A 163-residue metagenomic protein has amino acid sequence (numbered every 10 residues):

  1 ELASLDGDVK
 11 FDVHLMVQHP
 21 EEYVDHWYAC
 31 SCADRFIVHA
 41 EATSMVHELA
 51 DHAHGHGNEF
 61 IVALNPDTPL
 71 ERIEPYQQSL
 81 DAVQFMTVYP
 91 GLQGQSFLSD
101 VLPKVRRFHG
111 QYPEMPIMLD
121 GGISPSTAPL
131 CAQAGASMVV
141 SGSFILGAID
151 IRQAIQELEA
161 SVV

Functional and structural regions predicted by a protein language model:
E1-H52: N-terminal active-site wall of soluble small-molecule enzyme domains
E1-V13, H52-I61, S99-G121, E157-V163: Alpha-helix-loop-beta-strand connector modules within alpha/beta enzyme cores
F11-L15, D34-V38, F60-L64, V83-F85 (+2 more regions): Hydrophobic faces of well-ordered beta-strands that scaffold small-molecule active sites in alpha/beta enzyme cores
M16-Q18, E41, N65-D67, V88 (+2 more regions): Active-site beta-loop-alpha junctions enriched in small/polar residues
H19-C30, T68-S79, I123-V139: Catalytic cores of alpha/beta
W27, V83, F108, D120 (+3 more regions): Conserved, mostly hydrophobic/aromatic
D34-S44, Q84-Q93, A134-A154: Glycine-rich phosphate-binding active-site loops on the catalytic face of alpha/beta enzymes
P66, R72-R106, G110-Y112, Q153-A154: Glycine/Thr-rich beta-alpha phosphate-binding loop at enzyme active sites
